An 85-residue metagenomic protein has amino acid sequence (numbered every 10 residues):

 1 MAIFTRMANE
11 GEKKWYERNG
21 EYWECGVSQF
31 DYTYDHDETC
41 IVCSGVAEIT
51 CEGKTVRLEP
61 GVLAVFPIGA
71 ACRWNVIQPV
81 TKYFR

Functional and structural regions predicted by a protein language model:
R6-E10, E17-D35, P67-I68: Conserved short histidine dyad/triad with adjacent acidic residue
G26, T50-K54, I77: Short strand-coil-strand connectors
Y32, I49, K82-R85: Short hydrophobic/aromatic-rich beta-strand segments that constitute the beta-sheet cores of beta-sandwich/beta-barrel
Y34-I49: Short, conserved beta-strand element in jelly-roll/cupin
T39, L63, R73: Short, surface-exposed charged micro-motifs
G53-I68: Short acidic-glycine-tyrosine-enriched beta hairpin
I68-R85: Ligand-binding loop in jelly-roll beta-barrel domains
